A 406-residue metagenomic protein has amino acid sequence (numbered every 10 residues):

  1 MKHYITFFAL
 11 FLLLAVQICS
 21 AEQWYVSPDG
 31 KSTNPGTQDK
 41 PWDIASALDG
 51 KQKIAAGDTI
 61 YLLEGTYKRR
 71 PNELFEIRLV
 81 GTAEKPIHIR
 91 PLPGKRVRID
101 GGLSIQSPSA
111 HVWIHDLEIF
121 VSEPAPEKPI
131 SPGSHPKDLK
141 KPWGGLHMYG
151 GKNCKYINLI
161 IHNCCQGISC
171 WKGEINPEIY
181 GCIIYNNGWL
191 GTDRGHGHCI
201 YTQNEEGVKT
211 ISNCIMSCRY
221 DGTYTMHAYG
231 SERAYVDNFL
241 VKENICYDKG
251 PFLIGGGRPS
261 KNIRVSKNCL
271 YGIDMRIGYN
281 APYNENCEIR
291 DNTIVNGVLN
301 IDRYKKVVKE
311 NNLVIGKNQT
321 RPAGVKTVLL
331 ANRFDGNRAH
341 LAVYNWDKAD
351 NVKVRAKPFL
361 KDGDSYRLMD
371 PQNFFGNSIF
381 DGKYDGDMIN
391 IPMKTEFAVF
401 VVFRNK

Functional and structural regions predicted by a protein language model:
M1-Y4: Positively charged n-region of N-terminal signal peptides that target proteins for export
F7-A15: Bacterial N-terminal signal peptides
S20-D49, K53, E64-T66, P93: Right-handed parallel beta-helix/beta-solenoid
A45, D49-A55, Y61, K68-H88 (+3 more regions): Extracellular beta-strand-rich solenoid/capping regions of secreted or surface-exposed proteins that bind or remodel
L63, P86, L92-K95, A110-V121 (+9 more regions): Right-handed parallel beta-helix
N72-I77, D100-S104, E127-M148, N163-K172 (+5 more regions): Extracellular beta-strand/beta-solenoid scaffold signature
G324-K361: Carbohydrate-binding surface patches
Y384-K406: C-terminal beta-strand-rich structural cap/linker in extracellular carbohydrate-active enzymes
